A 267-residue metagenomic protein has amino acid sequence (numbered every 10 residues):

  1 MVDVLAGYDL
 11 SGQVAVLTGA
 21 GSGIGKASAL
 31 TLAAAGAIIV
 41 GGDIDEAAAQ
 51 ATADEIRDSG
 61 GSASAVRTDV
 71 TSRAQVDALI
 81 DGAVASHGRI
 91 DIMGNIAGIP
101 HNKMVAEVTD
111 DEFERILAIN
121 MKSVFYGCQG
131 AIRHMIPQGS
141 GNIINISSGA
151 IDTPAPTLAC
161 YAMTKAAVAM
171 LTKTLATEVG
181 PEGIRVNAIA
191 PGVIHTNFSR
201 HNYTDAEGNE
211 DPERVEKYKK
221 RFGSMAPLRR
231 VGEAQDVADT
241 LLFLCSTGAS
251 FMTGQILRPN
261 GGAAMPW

Functional and structural regions predicted by a protein language model:
V2-A6, T153, L241-L242, T253-W267: Short C-terminal tail/terminal secondary-structure segment of NAD(P)H-dependent dehydrogenase/reductase domains
K103-A106, T153-A159, P181-E182, R229 (+2 more regions): Active-site loop immediately N-terminal to the catalytic Tyr-X3-Lys motif of short-chain dehydrogenase/reductase
M104-V105, T109-L117, F222: Substrate-binding pocket helix/loop in short-chain dehydrogenase/reductase
C128, T164, T172: Active-site helix of classical SDR
R133, T177-E178, S250: Alpha-helical segment proximal to the catalytic Tyr-Lys
S148: Residue(s) in the substrate-gating loop at a strand-loop-helix junction that position the organic substrate next
G180, R185, M252-T253: Short, small/polar-rich loop/turn modules that mediate ligand/substrate recognition or access, typified
